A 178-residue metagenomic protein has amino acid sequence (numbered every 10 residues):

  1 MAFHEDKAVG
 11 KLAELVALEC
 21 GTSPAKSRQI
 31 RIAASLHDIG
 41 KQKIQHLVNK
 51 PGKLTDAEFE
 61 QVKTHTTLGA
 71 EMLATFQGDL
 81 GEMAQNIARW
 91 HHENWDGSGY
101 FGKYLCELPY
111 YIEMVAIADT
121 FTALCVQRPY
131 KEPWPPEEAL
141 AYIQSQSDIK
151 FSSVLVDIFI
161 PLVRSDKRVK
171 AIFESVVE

Functional and structural regions predicted by a protein language model:
M1-E178: Histidine- and acidic-residue-rich, metal-dependent catalytic cores
